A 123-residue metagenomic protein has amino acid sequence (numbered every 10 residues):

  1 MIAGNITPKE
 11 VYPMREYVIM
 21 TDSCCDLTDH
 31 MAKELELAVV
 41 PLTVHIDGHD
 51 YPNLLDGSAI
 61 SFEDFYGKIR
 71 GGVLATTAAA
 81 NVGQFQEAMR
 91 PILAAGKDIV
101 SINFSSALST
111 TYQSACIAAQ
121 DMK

Functional and structural regions predicted by a protein language model:
M1-P13: Short, Lys/Arg-enriched N-terminal segments with co-localized hydrophobic residues within the first ~10-30 amino acids
V18-A79, Q84: N-terminal glycine-rich anion-binding loop in soluble enzyme alpha/beta folds
S23, N103-F104: Small/polar loops that bind or transfer phosphate-bearing groups
K33, L93, Q120: Anion (oxyanion) recognition and catalysis
A79-Q86, F104-T110: N-terminal glycine-rich "phosphate-gripper" loop used for MgATP/nucleotide binding and carboxylate activation
N81-I92, A115-A118: Short, charged beta->alpha transition segments
P91-I99: Glycine-rich phosphate-binding loop signature in dinucleotide/nucleotide-binding domains
F104-M122: Short Gly/Thr/Asp-enriched flexible loops that form oxyanion-binding sites at enzyme active sites
